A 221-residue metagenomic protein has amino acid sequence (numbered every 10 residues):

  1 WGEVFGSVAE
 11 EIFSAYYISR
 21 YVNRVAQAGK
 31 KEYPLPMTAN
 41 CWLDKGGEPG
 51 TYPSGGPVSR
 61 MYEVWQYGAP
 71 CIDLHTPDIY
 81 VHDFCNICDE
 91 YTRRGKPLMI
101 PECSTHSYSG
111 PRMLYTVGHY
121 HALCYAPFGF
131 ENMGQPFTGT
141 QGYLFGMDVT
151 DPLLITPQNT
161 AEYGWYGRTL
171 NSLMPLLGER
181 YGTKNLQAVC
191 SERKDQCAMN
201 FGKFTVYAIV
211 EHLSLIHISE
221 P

Functional and structural regions predicted by a protein language model:
W1-V64: Polysaccharide-binding and catalytic clefts of secreted carbohydrate-active enzymes
F5, N132-G134, T169: Short, isolated positions within intrinsically disordered regulatory regions of eukaryotic proteins
F13-A15, P49-S54, L74-P77, C103 (+3 more regions): Short linear motifs at secondary-structure transitions and domain/linker junctions
A26-K30, E63-P152: Catalytic-core region of carbohydrate-active enzymes that cleave or remodel glycosidic bonds
K30-K31, K45, K96, K184 (+2 more regions): Context-gated lysine
H119-H121, V210-L213: Short, solvent-exposed coil/turn segments at beta-strand boundaries
I155-E211: A conserved mid-domain beta-alpha-beta active-site/ligand-binding segment of alpha/beta enzyme cores
I216-P221: Residue-level detector of conserved catalytic or cofactor/ligand-binding positions in enzyme active sites
